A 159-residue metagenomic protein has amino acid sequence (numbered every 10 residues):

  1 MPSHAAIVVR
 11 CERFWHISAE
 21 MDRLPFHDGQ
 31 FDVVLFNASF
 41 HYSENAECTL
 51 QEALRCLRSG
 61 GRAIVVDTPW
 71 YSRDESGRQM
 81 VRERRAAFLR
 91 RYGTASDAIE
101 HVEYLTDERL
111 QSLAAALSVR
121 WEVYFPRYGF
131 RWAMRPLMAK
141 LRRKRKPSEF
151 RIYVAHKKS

Functional and structural regions predicted by a protein language model:
M1-R23: Class I SAM-dependent methyltransferase SAM/SAH-binding core
M21-V34: A short acidic, Gly/Pro-enriched loop at the edge of an enzyme's catalytic core that lines a small-molecule cofactor
V33-A46: A short SAM/SAH-binding and catalytic strip from SAM-dependent methyltransferases
E47-I64: A short glycine-rich, Lys/Arg-flanked "PGG" loop and its adjoining helix->strand segment in the class I
R62-F88: Conserved class I S-adenosyl-L-methionine
S72, A86-E108: Acceptor-substrate binding/catalytic loop of class I
I99-F125: Short alpha-helix
R120-S159: A C-terminal cap/extension of S-adenosyl-L-methionine-dependent methyltransferases that defines the acceptor-substrate
